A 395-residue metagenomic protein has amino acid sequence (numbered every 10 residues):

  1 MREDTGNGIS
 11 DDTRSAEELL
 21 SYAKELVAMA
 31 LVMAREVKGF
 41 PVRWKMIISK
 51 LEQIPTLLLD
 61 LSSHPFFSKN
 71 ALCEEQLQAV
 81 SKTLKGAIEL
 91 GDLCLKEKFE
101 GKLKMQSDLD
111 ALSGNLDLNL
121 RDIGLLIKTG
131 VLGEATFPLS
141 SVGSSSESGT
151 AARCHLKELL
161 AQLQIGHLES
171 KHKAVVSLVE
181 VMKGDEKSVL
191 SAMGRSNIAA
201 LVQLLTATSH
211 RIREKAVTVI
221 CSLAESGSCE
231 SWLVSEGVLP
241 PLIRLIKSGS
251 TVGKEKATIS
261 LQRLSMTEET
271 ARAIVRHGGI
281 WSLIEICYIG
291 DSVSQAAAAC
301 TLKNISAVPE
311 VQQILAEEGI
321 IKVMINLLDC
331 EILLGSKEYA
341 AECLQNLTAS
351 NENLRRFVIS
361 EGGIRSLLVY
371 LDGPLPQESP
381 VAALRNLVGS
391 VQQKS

Functional and structural regions predicted by a protein language model:
M1-E18, Y22-K38, C73, G124-Q164: Terminal membrane/secretory targeting segments in land-plant proteins
S10-A28, P41, K45-Q53, Q78-K82 (+14 more regions): Alpha-helical solenoid repeats of the armadillo/HEAT superfamily in eukaryotic scaffolding/adaptor proteins
R35-N70: Amphipathic, heptad-repeat alpha-helical segments
S68-S146: Alpha-helical bundle protein-protein interaction modules that mediate dimerization/oligomerization and scaffolding
S145-G149, G184-G194, S226-S235, T267-R276 (+3 more regions): Flexible loop/turn segments at the boundaries of HEAT repeats in alpha-solenoid HEAT proteins
E147-S191, R195-A200, L204: N-terminal segments that cap or nucleate solenoid repeat domains
A152-K157, L190-A199, V234-P240, V275-W281 (+2 more regions): Core helices of alpha-solenoid repeat scaffolds
E158-L160, A200-V202, P241-R244, S282-I284 (+3 more regions): Buried hydrophobic core positions in alpha-solenoid tandem helical repeats
